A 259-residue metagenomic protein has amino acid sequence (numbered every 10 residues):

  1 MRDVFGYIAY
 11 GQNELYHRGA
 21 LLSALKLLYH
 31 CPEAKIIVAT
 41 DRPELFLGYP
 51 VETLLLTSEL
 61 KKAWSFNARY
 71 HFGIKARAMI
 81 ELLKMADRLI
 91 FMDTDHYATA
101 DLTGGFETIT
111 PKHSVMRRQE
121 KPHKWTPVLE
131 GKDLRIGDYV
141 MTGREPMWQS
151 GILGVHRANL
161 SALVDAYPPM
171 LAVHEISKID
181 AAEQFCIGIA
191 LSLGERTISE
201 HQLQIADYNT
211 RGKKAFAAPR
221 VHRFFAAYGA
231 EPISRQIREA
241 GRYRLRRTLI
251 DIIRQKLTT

Functional and structural regions predicted by a protein language model:
M1-A63, K84-M85, R157-A158, R244-T259: N-terminal anchoring/stem segment of glycosyltransferases
Y16, W64-I74: A short, glycine-/small-residue-rich helix N-cap motif at loop->alpha-helix starts within glycosyltransferase
R18-L21, L25, G73-R77, A181-F185 (+1 more regions): A structural signal for well-ordered alpha-helical segments within the folded catalytic domains of diverse enzymes
E44-F46, S58-W64, P122-K124, Q204-N209: A short acidic, often aromatic-flanked loop/helix-cap motif at beta-alpha or helix-coil junctions that lines enzyme
A76-T126: GT-A fold catalytic core of metal-dependent nucleotide-sugar glycosyltransferases, centered on the diacidic
G104-P169: Conserved catalytic core of nucleotide-sugar-dependent glycosyltransferases
G143-A227: Catalytic core and acceptor-binding pocket of nucleotide-sugar-dependent glycosyltransferases
A217-T259: Long, low-complexity C-terminal extensions of enzymes
